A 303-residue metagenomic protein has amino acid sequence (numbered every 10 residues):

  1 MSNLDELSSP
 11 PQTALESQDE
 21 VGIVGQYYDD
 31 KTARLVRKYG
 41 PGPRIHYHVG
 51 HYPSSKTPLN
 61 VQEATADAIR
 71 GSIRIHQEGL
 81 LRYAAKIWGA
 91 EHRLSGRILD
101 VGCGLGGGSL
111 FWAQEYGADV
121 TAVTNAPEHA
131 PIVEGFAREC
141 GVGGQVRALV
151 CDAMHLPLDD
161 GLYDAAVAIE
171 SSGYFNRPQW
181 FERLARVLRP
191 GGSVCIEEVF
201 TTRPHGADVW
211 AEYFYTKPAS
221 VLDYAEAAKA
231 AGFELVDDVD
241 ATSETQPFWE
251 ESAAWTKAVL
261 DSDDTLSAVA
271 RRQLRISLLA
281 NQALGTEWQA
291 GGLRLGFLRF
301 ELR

Functional and structural regions predicted by a protein language model:
M1-I45: N-terminal auxiliary segments of SAM/dcSAM-dependent transferases
P53-V61, G71-L94: Conserved alpha-helix/loop element of class I SAM-dependent methyltransferases that forms part of the SAM/SAH-binding
R97-L99, G108-H155: Class I SAM-dependent methyltransferase SAM/SAH-binding core
M154-A166: A short acidic, Gly/Pro-enriched loop at the edge of an enzyme's catalytic core that lines a small-molecule cofactor
Q179-S193: A short glycine-rich, Lys/Arg-flanked "PGG" loop and its adjoining helix->strand segment in the class I
I196-T216: Short, glycine-/aromatic-enriched active-site segment of Class I SAM-dependent methyltransferases
T216-G232, D238: Short alpha-helix
V239-R303: Conserved Class I S-adenosyl-L-methionine
